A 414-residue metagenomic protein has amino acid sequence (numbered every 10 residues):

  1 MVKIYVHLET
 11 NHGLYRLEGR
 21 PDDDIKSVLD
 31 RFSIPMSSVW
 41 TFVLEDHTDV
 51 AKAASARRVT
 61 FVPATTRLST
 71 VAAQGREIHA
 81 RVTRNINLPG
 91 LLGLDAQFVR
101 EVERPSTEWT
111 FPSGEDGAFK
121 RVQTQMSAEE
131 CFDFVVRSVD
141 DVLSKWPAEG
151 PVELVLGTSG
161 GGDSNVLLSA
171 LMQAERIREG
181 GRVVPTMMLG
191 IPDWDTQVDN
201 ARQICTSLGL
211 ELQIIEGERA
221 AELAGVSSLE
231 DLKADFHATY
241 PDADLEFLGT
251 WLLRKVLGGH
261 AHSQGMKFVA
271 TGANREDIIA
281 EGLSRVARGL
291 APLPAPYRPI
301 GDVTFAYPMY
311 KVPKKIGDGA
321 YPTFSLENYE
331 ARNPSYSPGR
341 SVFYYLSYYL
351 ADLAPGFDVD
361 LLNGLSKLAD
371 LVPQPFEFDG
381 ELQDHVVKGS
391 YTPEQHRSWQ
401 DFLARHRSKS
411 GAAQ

Functional and structural regions predicted by a protein language model:
I4-T10: A short beta-strand micro-motif
N11-S27: Short, contiguous acidic and Ser/Thr-rich linear segments
H12-L14, L29-F32, T48-D49, S55-R57 (+2 more regions): ATP-dependent adenylation/nucleotidyltransferase module used to activate substrates
F32-H47: Short loop-to-beta-strand transition segments
A238-F247, A295-V303, L346-A369: Short, basic, helix/turn surface patches
D277-D352, K409, A413-Q414: Catalytic subdomain that performs nucleotidyl-dependent activation
V342, D352-Q414: Cys/His-clustered metal-coordination modules, chiefly Zn-binding fingers
